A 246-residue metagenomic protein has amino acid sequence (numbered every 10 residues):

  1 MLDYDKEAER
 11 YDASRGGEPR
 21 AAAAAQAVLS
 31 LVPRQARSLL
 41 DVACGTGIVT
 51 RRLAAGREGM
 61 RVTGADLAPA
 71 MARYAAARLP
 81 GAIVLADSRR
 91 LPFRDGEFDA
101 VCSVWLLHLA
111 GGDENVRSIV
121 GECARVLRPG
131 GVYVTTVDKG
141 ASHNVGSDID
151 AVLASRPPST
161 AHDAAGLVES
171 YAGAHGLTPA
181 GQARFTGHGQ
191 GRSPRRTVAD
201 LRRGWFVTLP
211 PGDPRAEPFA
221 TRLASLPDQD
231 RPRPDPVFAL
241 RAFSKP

Functional and structural regions predicted by a protein language model:
M1-A36, I48-R52, M71, A141 (+1 more regions): Conserved class I S-adenosyl-L-methionine
S38-V42, T46-R90: Class I SAM-dependent methyltransferase SAM/SAH-binding core
C102: A conserved beta-strand element that flanks and buttresses the S-adenosyl-L-methionine
W105-L109: Short catalytic micro-motifs in class I SAM-dependent methyltransferases
R117-P129: A short glycine-rich, Lys/Arg-flanked "PGG" loop and its adjoining helix->strand segment in the class I
V132-H162: Conserved class I S-adenosyl-L-methionine
T160-G176: Short alpha-helix
T178-P246: Conserved Class I S-adenosyl-L-methionine
